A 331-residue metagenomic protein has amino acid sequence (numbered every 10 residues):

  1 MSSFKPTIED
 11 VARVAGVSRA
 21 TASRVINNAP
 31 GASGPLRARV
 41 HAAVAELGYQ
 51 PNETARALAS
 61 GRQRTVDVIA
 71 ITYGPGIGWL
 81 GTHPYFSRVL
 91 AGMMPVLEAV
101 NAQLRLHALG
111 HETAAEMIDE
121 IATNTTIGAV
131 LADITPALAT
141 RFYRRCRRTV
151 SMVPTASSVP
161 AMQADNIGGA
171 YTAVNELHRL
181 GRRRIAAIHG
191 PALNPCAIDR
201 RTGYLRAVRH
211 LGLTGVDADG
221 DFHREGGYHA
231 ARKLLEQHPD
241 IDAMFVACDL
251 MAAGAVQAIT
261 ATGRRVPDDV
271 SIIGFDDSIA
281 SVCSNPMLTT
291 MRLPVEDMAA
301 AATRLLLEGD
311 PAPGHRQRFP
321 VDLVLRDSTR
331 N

Functional and structural regions predicted by a protein language model:
M1-S2, R13-V14, E46, A91-A102 (+1 more regions): Bacterial carbohydrate/catabolite-sensing allosteric modules
M1-T65: N-terminal helix-turn-helix DNA-binding module of bacterial transcription factors
S18, R64, I127, R183-R184 (+1 more regions): Short acidic/polar active-site loop segments enriched in Thr and Asp
Y49-E116, L205: Amphipathic helical "hinge" segments at domain boundaries
T54, T113-I118, A137-L138, G226 (+1 more regions): Short acidic active-site motifs
L109-T113, A132-A137, L250: Short beta->alpha connector loops
A115-V130: Short, electropositive alpha-helical surface patch
V130-A139, P154-S158: Acidic, Gly/Pro-rich loop/turn segments at junctions of secondary structure
